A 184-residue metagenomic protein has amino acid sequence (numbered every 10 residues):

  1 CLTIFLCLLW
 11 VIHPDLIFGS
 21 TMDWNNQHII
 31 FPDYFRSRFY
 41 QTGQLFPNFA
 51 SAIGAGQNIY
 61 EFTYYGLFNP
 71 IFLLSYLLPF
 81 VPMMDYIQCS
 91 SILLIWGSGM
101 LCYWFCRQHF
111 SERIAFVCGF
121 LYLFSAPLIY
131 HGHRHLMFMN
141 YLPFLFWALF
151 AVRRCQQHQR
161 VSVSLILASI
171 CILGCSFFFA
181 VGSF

Functional and structural regions predicted by a protein language model:
I4, T21-M22, W104-C106, Q156: Short secondary-structure boundary micro-motifs
F5-S98, F120-P143: Membrane-interface coil-to-helix junctions
V81, E112-R113: Secondary-structure boundary/capping positions in well-ordered alpha/beta enzyme cores
I92, W96-F105, R113-F184: Membrane-embedded helix bundles of polyisoprenyl
